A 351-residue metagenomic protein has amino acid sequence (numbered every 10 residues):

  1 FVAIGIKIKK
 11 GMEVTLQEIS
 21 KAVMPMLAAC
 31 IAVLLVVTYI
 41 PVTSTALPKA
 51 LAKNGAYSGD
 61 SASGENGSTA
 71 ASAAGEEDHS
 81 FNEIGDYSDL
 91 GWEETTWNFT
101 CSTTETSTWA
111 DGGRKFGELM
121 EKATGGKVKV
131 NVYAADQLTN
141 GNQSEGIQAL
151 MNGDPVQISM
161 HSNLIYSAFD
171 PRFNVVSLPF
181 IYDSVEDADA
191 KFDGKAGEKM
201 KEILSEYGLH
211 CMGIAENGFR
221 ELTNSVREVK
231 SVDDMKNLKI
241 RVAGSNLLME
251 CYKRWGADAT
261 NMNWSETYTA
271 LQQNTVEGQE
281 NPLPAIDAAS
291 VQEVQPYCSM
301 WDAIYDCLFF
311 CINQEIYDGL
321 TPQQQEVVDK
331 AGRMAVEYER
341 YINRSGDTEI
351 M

Functional and structural regions predicted by a protein language model:
F1-G67: Alpha-helical transmembrane segments of multi-pass membrane transport proteins
I4-I6, L35-V36, L47, M120 (+3 more regions): Broad structural signal for hydrophobic residues in well-ordered alpha-helices, predominantly aliphatic
T38, V42, K195-K199, L247: Transmembrane alpha-helix boundary/anchor motif
L47, L51, F192, T321-Q324: Short, flexible helix/strand-to-coil boundary loops that buttress conserved ligand/catalytic motifs in alpha/beta
E65-G67, A71-S72, E76: Low-complexity, intrinsically disordered segments with a bias for serine/threonine
A74-V185, S205-E206, H210-M351: N-terminal secretory/targeting leader peptides
D183-E206: A gly/proline- and charged-residue-enriched helix-loop-helix capping module
